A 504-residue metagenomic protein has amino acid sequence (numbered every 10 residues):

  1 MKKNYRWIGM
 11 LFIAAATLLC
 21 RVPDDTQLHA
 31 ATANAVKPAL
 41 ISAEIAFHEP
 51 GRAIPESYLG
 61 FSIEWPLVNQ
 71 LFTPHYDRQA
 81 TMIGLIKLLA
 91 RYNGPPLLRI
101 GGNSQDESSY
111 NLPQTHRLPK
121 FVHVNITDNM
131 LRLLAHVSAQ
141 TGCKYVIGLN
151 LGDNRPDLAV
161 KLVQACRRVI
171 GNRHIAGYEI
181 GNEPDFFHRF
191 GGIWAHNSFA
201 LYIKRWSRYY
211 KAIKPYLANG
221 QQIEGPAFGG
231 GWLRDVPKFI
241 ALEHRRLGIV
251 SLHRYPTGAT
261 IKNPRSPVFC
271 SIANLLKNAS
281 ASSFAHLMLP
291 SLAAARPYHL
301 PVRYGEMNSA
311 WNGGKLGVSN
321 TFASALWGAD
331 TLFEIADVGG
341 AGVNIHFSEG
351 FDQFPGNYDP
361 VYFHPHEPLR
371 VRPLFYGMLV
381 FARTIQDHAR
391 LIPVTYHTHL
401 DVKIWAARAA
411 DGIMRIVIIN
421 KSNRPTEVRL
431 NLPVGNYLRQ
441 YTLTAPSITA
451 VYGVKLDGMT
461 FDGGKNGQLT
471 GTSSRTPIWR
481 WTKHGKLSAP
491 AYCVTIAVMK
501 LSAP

Functional and structural regions predicted by a protein language model:
M1-G9: Bacterial N-terminal signal peptides that target proteins for export
G9-L18: Bacterial N-terminal signal peptides
V36-R245: N-terminal catalytic cores of secreted or lumenal carbohydrate-active enzymes
F61, L98, Y178, E183 (+7 more regions): Conserved, mostly hydrophobic/aromatic
I147, P156-L158, L162-A165, N197-A325 (+1 more regions): Noncatalytic carbohydrate-binding groove/subsite architecture in carbohydrate-active enzymes
Y304, N308-I404, A410: Aromatic/acidic polysaccharide-binding cleft in carbohydrate-active enzymes
T398-G435, Q440-I448, Y492-V498: Carbohydrate-binding surface patches
V434-A489: Acidic, Ser/Thr/Pro-rich beta/coil linker or hinge segments at domain junctions
